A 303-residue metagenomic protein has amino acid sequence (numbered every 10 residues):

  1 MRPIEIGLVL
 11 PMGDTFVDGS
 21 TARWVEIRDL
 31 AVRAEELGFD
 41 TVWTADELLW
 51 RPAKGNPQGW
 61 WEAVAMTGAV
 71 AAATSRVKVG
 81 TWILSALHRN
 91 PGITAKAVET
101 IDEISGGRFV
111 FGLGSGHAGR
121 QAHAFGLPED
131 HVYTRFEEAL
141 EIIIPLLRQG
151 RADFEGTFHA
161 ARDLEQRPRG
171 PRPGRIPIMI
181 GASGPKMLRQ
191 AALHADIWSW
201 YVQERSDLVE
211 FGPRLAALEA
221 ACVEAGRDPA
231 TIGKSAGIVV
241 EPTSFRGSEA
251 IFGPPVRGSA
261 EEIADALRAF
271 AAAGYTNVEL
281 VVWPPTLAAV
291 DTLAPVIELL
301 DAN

Functional and structural regions predicted by a protein language model:
M1-A73, I176, V281-D291, N303: N-terminal beta1-alpha1-beta2 module of alpha/beta enzyme domains
M1-I4, W50, K54-N56, L87-H194 (+1 more regions): Internal, glycine-rich beta/alpha segment that forms the wall or movable "lid" of small-molecule/cofactor binding
M1-R2, L10, D40, D130-R169 (+1 more regions): An alpha-helical appendage that flanks or caps ligand/catalytic pockets
I6-L10, V42-T44, K78-T81, F109-L113 (+4 more regions): Hydrophobic faces of well-ordered beta-strands that scaffold small-molecule active sites in alpha/beta enzyme cores
L10-V25, W82-G92, P173-S183, S248-E261: Active-site mouth loops of central-metabolism enzymes
P11-G13, E47, L84-A86, G114-A118 (+4 more regions): Active-site beta-loop-alpha junctions enriched in small/polar residues
V25-R28, V32, G68, E99 (+2 more regions): Alpha-helical segments flanking ligand/cofactor-binding loops in enzyme cores
L37, I104, L193-H194, A273-Y275: Structural motif
